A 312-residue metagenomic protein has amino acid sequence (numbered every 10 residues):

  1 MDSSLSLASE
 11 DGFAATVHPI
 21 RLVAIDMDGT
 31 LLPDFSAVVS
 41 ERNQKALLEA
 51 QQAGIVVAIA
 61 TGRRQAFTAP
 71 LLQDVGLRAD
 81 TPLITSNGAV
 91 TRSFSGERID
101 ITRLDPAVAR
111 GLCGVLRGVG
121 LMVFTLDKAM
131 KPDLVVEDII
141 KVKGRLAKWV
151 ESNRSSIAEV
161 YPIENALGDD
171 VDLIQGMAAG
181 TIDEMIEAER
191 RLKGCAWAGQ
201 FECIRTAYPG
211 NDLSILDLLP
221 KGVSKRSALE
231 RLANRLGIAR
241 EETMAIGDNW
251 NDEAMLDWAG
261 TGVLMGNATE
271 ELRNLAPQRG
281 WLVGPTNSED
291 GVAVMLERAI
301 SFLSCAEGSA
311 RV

Functional and structural regions predicted by a protein language model:
M1-I25, L48, Q52, R311-V312: Non-catalytic pre-domain segments flanking phosphatase-related domains
F13-L22, S40, I215-V312: Mg2+-dependent phosphoryl-transfer enzymes with acidic/Ser/Thr/Gly-rich catalytic loops
R21-V23, T81-P82, D212: The start of beta-strands in P-loop NTPase/AAA+ ATPase cores
V38-K148, N267: Active-site phosphate-binding/coordination module
A50, N87, G176, L256 (+1 more regions): Residue-level signal for inorganic ion chemistry
G54-A58, A79-T81, I174-Q175, E241-E242 (+2 more regions): Short active-site oxyanion
V119, L126-M244, W250-D252: Conserved acidic, metal-coordinating active-site core of Asp-based, Mg2+-dependent phosphoryl-transfer enzymes
